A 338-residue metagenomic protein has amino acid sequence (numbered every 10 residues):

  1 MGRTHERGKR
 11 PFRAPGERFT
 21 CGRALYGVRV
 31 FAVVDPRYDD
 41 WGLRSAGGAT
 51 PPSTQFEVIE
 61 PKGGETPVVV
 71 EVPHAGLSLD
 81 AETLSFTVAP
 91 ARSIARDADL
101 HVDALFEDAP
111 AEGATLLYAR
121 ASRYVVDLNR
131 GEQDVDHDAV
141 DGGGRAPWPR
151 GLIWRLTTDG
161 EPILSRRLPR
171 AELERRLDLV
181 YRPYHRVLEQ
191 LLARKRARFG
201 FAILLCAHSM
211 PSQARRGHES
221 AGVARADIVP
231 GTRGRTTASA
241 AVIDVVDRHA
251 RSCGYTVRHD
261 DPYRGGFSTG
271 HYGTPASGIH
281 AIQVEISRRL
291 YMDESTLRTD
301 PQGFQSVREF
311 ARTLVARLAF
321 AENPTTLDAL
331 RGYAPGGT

Functional and structural regions predicted by a protein language model:
M1, V28-V33: Initiator methionine at the very start of the polypeptide chain
M1-A14: Extreme N-terminal basic, low-complexity initiation segments that serve as generic localization/processing leaders
F31-L204, S209-T338: N-terminal catalytic or cofactor-binding beta/alpha core of small enzyme domains
